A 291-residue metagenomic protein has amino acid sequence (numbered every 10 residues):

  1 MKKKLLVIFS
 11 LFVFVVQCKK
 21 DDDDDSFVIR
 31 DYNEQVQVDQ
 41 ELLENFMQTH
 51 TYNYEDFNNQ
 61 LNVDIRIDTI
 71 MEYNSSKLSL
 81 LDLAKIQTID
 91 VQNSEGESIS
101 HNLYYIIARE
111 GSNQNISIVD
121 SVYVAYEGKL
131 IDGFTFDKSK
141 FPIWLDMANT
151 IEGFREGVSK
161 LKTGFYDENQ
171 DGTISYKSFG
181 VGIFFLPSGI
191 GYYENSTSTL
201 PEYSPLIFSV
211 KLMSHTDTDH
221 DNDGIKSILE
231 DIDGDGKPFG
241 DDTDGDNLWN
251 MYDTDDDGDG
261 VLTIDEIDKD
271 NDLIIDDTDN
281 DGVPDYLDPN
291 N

Functional and structural regions predicted by a protein language model:
M1-K4: Positively charged n-region of N-terminal signal peptides that target proteins for export
F14-Q17: C-terminal motif of bacterial Sec signal peptides marking the signal peptidase cleavage site
K20-Y105: Acidic/polar, low-complexity intrinsically disordered N-terminal segments immediately downstream of a Sec signal
D25, M47, I107-E110, L130-F208 (+1 more regions): A beta-strand/beta-hairpin structural motif
V63-S75, L81, I89-V91, M147-Y176 (+2 more regions): Surface-exposed intrinsically disordered loops and tails
S94-I99, Y105-Y123: Short, glycine/small-residue-enriched coil/turn segments at secondary-structure junctions
D120-D132: A short beta-strand signature
H215-N291: Extracellular calcium-associated, cysteine-rich motifs in secreted modular proteins
